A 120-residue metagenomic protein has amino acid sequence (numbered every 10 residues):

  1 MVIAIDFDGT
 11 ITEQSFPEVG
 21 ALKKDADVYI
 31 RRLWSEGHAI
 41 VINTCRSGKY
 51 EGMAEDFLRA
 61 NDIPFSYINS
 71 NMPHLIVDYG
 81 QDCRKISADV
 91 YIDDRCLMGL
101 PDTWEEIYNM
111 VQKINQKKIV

Functional and structural regions predicted by a protein language model:
M1-P73: Alpha-helical substrate-recognition element adjacent to the catalytic core
E51-V120: C-terminal cap/substrate-recognition subdomain and adjoining C-terminal extension of metal-dependent phosphatase-like
